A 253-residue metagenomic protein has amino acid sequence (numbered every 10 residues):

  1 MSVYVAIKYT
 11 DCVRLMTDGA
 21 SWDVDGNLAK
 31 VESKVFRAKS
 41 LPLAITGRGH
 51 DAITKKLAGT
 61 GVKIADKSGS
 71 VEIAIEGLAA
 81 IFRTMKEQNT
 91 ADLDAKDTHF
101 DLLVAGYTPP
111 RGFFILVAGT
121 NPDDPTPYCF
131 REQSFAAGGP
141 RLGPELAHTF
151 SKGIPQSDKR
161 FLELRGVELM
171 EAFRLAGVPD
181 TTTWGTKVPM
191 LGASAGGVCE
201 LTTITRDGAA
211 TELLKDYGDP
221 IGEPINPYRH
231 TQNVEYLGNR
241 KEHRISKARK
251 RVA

Functional and structural regions predicted by a protein language model:
M1-A253: N-terminal nucleophile
